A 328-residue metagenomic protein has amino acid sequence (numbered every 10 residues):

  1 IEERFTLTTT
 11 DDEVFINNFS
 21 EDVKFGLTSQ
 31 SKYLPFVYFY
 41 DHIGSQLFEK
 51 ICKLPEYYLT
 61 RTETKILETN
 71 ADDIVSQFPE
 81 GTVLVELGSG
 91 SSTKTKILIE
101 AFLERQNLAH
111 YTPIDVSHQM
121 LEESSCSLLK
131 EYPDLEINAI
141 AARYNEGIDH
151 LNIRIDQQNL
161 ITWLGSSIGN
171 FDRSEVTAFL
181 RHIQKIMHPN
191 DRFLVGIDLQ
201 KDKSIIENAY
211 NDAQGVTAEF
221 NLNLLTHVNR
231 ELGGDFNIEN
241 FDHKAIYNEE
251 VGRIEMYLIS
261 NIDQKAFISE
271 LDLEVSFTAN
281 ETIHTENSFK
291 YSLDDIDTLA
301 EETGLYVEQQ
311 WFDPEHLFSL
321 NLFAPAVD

Functional and structural regions predicted by a protein language model:
I1-Y38, S45: N-terminal auxiliary segments of SAM/dcSAM-dependent transferases
S31-F78: Class I SAM-dependent methyltransferase Rossmann-like catalytic core, especially the SAM/SAH-binding loop
G81-G90: Conserved class I S-adenosyl-L-methionine
I99-G147: Class I SAM-dependent methyltransferase SAM/SAH-binding core
G169-H182: A short, conserved alpha-helix within the catalytic core of class I
K185-Q200: Conserved beta-strand signature within the Rossmann-like core of class I S-adenosyl-L-methionine
E207-F289, L293, D297-T303: Substrate-binding/catalytic lobe of Class I Rossmann-like enzymes that use SAM or dcSAM, i.e., the mid-to-C-terminal
L258-N261, F312-D328: Core SAM-dependent methyltransferase catalytic element
